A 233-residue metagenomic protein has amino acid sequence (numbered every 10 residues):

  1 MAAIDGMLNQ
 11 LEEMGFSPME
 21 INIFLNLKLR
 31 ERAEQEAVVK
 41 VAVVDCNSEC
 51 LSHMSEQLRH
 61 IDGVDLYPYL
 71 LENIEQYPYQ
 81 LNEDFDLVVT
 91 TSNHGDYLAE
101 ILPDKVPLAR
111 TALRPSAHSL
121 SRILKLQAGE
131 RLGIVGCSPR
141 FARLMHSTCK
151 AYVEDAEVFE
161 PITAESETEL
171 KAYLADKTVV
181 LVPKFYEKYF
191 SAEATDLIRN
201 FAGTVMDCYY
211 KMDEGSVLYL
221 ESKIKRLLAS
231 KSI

Functional and structural regions predicted by a protein language model:
M1-K40, C46, C50: HTH-adjacent hinge/linker in prokaryotic transcriptional regulators
V43-I233: C-terminal regulatory/effector modules of DNA-binding transcriptional regulators
